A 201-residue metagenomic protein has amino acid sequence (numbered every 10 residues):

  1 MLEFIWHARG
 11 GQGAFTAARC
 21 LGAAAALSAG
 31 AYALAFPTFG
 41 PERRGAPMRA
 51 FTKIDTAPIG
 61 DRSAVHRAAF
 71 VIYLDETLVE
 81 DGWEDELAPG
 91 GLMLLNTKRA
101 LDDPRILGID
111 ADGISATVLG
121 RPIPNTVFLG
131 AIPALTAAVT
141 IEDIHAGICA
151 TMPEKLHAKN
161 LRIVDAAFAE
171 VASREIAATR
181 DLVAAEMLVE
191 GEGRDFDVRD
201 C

Functional and structural regions predicted by a protein language model:
M1-C201: Active-site cofactor/cluster-binding pocket
